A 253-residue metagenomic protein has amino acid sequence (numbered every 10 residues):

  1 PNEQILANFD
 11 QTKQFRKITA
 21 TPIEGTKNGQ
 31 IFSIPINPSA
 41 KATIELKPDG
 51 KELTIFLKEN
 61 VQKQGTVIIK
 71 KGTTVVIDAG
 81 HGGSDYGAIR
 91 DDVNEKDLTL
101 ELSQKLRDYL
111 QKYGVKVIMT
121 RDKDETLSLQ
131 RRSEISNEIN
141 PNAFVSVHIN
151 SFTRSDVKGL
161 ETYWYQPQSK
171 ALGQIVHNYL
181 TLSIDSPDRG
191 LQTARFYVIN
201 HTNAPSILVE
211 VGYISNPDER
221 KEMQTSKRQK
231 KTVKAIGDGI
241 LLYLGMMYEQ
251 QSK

Functional and structural regions predicted by a protein language model:
P1, I36-P38, L57-E59, A79-H81 (+3 more regions): Flexible glycine-/small-residue-rich
P1-T74: Signal-peptide-cleaved, periplasmic/extracellular N-terminal interaction regions immediately downstream of the signal
K58-G190, Y197, K230, K234 (+1 more regions): Catalytic-core regions of hydrolytic enzymes
V117, S206-V209: Hydrophobic anchor at the start of a short beta-strand that flanks the dinucleotide cofactor-binding loop
D185-H201, L208, Q251-K253: Short catalytic/ligand-gating loop segments at beta-alpha or beta-beta junctions within enzyme catalytic domains
E219-K227: A short acidic/glycine-rich loop-to-helix N-cap element
S226-G237, L241: Short, amphipathic alpha-helical "lid/cap" segments that border enzyme active or binding sites
L242-K253: Extracytoplasmic and endomembrane cell-envelope/extracellular-matrix remodeling and assembly machinery
